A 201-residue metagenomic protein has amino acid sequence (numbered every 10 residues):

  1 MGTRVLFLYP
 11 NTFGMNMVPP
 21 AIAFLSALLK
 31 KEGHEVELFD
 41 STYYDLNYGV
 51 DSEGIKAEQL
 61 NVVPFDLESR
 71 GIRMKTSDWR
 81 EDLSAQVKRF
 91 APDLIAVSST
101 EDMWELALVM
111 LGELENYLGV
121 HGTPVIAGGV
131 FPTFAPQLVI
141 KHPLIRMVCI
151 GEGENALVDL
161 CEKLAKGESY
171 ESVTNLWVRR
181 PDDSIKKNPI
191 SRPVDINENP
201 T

Functional and structural regions predicted by a protein language model:
T3-G14: Nucleotide-activated donor-dependent transferases that construct or modify glycoconjugates
R4, A21, L25-L29, E37-L38 (+2 more regions): Glycine-rich beta-alpha loop elements in corrinoid/cobalamin-binding modules across cobalamin-dependent enzymes
F13-I22: Glycine- and acidic-residue-enriched helix-capping/strand-helix junction motifs
M17, N47-V50, Q137: Short Asp/Glu-rich motifs
H34: Short phosphate-binding/catalytic loops that engage adenosine nucleotides
D45-P64: N-terminal beta-loop-helix "entrance" segment that forms/cooperates in small-molecule cofactor or anionic ligand
F65-S69: Short glycine/proline- and acidic residue-enriched helix-loop micro-motifs that form flexible lids or anion-recognition
N197-T201: Radical SAM [4Fe-4S] cluster-binding motif and immediate context
